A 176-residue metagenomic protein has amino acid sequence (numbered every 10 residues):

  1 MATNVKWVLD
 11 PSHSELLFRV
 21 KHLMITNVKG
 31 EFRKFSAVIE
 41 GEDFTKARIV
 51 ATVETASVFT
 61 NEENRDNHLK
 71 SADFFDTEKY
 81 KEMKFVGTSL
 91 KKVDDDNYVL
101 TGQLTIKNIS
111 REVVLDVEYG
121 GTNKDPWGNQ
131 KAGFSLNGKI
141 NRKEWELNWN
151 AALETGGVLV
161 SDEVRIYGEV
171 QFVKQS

Functional and structural regions predicted by a protein language model:
M1-S176: Low-complexity, acidic/polar, glycine-enriched regions of mature
